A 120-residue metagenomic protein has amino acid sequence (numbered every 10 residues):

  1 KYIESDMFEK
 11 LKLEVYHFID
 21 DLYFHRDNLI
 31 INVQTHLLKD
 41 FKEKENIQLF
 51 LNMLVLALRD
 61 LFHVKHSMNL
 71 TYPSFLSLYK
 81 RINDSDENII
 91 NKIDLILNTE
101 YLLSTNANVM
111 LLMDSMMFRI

Functional and structural regions predicted by a protein language model:
K1-I120: Charged, glycine-rich active-site and insertion segments that engage polyanionic ligands
